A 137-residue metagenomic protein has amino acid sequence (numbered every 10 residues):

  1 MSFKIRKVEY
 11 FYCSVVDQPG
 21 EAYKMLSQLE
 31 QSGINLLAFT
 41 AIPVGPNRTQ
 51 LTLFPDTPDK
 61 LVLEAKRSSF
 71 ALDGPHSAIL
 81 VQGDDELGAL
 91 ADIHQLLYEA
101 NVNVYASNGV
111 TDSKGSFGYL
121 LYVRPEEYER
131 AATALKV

Functional and structural regions predicted by a protein language model:
M1-V137: A conserved regulatory-domain signal marking ACT and ACT-like small-molecule sensing domains and adjacent regulatory
